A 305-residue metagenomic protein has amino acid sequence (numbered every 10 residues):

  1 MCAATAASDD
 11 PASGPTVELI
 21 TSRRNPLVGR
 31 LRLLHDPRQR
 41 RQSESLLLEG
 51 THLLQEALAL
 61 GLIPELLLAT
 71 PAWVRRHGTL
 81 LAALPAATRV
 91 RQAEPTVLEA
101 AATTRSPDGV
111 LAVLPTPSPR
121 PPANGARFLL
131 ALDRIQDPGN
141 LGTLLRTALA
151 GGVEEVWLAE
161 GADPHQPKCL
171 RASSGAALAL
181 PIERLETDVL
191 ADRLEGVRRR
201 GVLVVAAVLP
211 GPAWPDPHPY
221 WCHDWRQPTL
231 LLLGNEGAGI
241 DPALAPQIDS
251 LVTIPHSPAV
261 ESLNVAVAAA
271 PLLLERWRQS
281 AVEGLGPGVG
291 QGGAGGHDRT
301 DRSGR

Functional and structural regions predicted by a protein language model:
M1-P138, G161, G284-G293: Arg/Lys-rich RNA-binding interfaces used to dock onto structured RNA substrates
A3-A4, V113-A213, G290: RNA substrate-binding interface of SAM-dependent RNA methyltransferases
I20, L46, D133-R134, A159-E160 (+4 more regions): Glycine- and other small-residue-rich loops at beta-strand/loop junctions that grip anionic moieties
G50, Q136-T143, L263-V267: Amphipathic alpha-helical repeat scaffolds
R76-L80, A162-C169, A238-L244: Short, glycine/polar-rich helix-capping loops at beta-to-alpha or helix-loop-helix junctions that flank or form
A112, T147-G151, R171-A176, P242-G292 (+2 more regions): Structured adenosyl-cofactor binding patch, chiefly the S-adenosyl-L-methionine
V205-A259: Active-site/ligand-binding-proximal alpha/beta "capping" segment
